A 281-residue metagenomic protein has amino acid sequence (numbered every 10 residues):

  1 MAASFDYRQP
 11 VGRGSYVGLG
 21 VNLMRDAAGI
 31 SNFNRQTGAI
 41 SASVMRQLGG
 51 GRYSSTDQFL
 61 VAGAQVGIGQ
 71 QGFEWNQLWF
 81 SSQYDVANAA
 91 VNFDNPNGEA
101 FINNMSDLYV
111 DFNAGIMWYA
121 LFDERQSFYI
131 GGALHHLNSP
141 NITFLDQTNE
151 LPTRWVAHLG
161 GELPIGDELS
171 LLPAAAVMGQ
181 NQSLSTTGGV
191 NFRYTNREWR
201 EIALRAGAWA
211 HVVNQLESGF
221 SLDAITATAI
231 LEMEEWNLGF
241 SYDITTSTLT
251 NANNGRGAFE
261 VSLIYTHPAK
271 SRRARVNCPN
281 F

Functional and structural regions predicted by a protein language model:
M1-F281: Subset of outer-membrane beta-barrel
